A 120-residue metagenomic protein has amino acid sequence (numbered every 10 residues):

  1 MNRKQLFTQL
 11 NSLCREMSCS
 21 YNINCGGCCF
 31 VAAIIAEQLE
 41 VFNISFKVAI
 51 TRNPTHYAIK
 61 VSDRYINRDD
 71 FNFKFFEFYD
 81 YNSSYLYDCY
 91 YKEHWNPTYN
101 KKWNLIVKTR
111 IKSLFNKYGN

Functional and structural regions predicted by a protein language model:
M1-N120: A structural boundary/capping signal
